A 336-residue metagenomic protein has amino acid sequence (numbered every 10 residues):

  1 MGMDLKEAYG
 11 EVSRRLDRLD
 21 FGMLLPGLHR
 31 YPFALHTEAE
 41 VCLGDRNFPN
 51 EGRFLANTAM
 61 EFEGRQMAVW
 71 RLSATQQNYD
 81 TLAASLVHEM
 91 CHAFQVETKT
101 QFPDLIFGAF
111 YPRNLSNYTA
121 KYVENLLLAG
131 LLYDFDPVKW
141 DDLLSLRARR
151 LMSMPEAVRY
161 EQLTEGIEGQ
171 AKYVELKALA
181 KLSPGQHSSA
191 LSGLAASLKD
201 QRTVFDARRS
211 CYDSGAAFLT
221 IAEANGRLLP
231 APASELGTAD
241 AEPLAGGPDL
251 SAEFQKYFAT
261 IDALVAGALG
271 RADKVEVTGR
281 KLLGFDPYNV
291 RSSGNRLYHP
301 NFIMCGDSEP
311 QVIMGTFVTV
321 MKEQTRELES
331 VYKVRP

Functional and structural regions predicted by a protein language model:
M1-F48, A56, A171, C305: N-terminal mature-domain "stem" immediately C-terminal to a signal peptide or N-terminal signal-anchor/transmembrane
H29-A39, D104-S116, S192-A195: Acidic helix-start/capping segments at beta-turn-to-alpha-helix junctions
D45-A68: A broadly used, surface-exposed interaction patch
W70-L86: Short pre-active-site segment immediately N-terminal to the catalytic Zn-binding motif
L72, Y212-A216, P230-P336: Non-catalytic terminal regions of proteins
A84-E97: Active-site recognition of the HExxH zinc-binding catalytic motif
E97-S153, E161-H187: Post-HExxH zinc-binding segment in Zn-dependent metallohydrolases
P155-G185, L194-S251: Active-site-proximal alpha-helical
